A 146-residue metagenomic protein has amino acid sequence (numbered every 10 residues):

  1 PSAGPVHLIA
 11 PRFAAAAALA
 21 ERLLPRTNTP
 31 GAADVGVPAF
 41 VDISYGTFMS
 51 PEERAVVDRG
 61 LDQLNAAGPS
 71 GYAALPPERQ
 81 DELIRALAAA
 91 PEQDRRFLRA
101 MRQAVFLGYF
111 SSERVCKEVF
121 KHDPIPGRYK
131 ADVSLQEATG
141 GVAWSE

Functional and structural regions predicted by a protein language model:
P1-A3, P76: N-terminal export signals
P5-P11: Start-of-domain signal
P11-E21, G36-E146: Mature-region segments of soluble proteins
L24: Helix-loop "lid/cap" segments that line or gate small-molecule binding pockets
P30, D34-V35: Zn2+-dependent metallopeptidase catalytic domains
